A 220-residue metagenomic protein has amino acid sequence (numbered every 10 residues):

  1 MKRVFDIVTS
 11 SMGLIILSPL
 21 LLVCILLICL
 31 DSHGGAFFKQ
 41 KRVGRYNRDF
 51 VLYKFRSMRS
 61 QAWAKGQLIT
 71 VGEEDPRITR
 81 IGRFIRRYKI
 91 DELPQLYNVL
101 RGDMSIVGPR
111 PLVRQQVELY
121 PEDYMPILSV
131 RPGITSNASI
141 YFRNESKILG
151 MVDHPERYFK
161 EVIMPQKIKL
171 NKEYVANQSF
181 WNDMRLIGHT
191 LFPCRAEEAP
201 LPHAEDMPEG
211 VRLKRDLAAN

Functional and structural regions predicted by a protein language model:
M1-A62, Y174-N220: A hydrophobic, helix-centered structural microdomain
I7, R77, Q166-I168: N-terminal alpha-helical segment
F38-R77, A138-M164: Short, glycine-rich, amphipathic interfacial segments at transmembrane boundaries or analogous
R86-Q95: Short acidic-aromatic low-complexity motifs
Y97-N220: Hydrophobic structural segments characteristic of membrane proteins
